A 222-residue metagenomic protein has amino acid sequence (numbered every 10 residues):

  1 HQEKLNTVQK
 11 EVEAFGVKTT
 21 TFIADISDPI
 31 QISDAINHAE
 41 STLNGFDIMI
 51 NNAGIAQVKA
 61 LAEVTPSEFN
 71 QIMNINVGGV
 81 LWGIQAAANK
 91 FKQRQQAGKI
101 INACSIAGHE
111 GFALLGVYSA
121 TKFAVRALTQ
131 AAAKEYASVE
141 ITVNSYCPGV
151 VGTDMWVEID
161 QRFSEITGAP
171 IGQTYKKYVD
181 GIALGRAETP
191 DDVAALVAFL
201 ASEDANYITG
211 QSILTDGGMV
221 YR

Functional and structural regions predicted by a protein language model:
Q2-E3, I23-A35, P66, D192: The beta1-alpha1 cofactor-binding region of Rossmann-like NAD(H)/NADP(H)-dependent oxidoreductases
A60-L61, E68-N70, Y178: Substrate-binding pocket helix/loop in short-chain dehydrogenase/reductase
L61-A62, E110-G116, S138, G185 (+1 more regions): Active-site loop immediately N-terminal to the catalytic Tyr-X3-Lys motif of short-chain dehydrogenase/reductase
I84, T121, T129: Active-site helix of classical SDR
S105: Residue(s) in the substrate-gating loop at a strand-loop-helix junction that position the organic substrate next
E110, R186, V197-A198, T209-R222: Short C-terminal tail/terminal secondary-structure segment of NAD(P)H-dependent dehydrogenase/reductase domains
A137, T142, I208-G210: Short, small/polar-rich loop/turn modules that mediate ligand/substrate recognition or access, typified
